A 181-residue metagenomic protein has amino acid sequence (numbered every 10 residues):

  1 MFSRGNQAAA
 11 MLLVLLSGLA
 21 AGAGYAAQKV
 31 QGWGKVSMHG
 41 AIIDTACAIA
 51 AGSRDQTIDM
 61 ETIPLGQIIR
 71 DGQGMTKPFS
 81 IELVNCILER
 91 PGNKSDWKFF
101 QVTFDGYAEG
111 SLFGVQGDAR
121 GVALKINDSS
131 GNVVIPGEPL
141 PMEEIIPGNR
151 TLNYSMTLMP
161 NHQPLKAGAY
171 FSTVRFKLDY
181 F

Functional and structural regions predicted by a protein language model:
F2-Q7, L12, G22-F181: Mature extracellular/passenger domains of Gram-negative fimbrial/pilin and adhesin proteins
G18: Short, Gly/Pro- and small/polar-rich lid/capping loops
